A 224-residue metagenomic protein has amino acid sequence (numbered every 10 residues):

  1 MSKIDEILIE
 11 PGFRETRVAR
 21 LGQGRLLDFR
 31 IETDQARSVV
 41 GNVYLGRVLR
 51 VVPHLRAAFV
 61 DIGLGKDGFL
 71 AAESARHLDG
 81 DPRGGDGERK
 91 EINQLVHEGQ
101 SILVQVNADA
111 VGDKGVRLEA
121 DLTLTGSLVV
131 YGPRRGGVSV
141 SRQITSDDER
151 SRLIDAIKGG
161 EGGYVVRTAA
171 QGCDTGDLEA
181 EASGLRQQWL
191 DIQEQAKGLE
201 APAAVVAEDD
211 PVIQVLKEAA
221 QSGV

Functional and structural regions predicted by a protein language model:
M1-V224: Single-stranded RNA-binding surfaces
